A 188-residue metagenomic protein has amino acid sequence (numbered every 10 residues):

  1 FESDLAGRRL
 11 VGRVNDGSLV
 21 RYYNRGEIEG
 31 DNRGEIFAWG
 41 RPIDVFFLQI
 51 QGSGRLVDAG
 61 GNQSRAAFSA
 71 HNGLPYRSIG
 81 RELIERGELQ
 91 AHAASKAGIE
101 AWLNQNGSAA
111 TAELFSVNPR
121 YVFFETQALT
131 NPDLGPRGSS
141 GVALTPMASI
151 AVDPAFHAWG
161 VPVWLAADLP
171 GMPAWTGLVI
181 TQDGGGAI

Functional and structural regions predicted by a protein language model:
F1-T130, G138: Secretory/export targeting leaders with adjacent low-complexity proregions
N131-I188: C-terminal soluble interaction/assembly domains
